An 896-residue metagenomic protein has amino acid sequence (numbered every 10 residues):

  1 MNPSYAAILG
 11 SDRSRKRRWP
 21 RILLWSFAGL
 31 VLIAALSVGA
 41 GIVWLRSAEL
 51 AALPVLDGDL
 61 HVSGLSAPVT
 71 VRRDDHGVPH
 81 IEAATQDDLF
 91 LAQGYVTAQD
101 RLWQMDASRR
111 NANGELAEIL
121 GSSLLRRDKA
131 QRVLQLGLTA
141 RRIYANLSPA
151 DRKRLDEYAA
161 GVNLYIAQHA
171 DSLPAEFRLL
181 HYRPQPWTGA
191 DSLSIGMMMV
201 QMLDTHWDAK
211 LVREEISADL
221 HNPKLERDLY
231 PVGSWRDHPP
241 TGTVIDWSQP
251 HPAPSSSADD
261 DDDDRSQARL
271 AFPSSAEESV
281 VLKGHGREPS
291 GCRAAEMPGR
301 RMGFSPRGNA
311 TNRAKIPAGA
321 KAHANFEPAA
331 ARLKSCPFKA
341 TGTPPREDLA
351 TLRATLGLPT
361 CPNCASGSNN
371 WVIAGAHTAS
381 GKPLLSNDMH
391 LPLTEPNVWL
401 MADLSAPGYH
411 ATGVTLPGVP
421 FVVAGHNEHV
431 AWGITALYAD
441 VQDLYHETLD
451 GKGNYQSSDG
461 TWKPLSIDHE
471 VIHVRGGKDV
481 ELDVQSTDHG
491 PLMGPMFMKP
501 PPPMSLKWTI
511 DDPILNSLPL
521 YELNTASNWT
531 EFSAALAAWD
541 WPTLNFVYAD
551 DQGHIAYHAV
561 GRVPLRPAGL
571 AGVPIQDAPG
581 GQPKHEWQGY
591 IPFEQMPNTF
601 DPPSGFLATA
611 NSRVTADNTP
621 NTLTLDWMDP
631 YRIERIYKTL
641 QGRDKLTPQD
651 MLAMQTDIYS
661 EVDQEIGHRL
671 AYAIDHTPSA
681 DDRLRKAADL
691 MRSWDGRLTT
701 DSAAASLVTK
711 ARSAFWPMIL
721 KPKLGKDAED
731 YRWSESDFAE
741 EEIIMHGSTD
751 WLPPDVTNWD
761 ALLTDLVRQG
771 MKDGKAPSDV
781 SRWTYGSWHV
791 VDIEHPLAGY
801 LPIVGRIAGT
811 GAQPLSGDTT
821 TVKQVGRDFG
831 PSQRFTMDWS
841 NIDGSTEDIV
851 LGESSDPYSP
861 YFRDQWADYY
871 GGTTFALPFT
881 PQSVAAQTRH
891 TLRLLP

Functional and structural regions predicted by a protein language model:
P3, S11-K16, A253-T360: Intrinsic disorder/low-complexity segments
Y5, K16-L60: N-terminal type II signal-anchor transmembrane helix that functions as the membrane-insertion/stop-transfer segment
G39-S274, P344-L384, M389, S713 (+1 more regions): Substrate-recognition/specificity elements adjacent to catalytic centers across diverse enzyme folds
D88-L120, G433-D483, Q582-R632, R643 (+1 more regions): Gly/Pro-rich active-site capping loops and adjacent beta-alpha segments that organize cofactor/substrate pockets
R126, L134-G137, A159-A160, I510-P513 (+3 more regions): Proteins synthesized as precursors that undergo proteolytic processing into mature forms
A365, L404-F421, G425-V430, I434-G580: Glycine- and hydrophobic-rich flexible loops that cap the catalytic core of alpha/beta enzyme folds
W541-R643, R697-L698, A711-L720: Hydrophobic alpha-helical segments
T622-A680, L766-P896: Terminal end segments
